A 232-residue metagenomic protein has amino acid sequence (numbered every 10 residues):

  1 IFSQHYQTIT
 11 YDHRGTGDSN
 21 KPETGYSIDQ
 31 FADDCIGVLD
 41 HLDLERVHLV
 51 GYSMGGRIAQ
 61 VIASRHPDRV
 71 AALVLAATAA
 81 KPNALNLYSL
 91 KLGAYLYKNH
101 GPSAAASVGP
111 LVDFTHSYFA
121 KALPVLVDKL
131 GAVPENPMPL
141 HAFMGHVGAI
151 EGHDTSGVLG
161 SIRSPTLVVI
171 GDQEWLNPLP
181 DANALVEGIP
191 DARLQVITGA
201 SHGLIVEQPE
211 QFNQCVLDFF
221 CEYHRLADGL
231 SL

Functional and structural regions predicted by a protein language model:
S3, I9-V50, Q214: Active-site loop/oxyanion-hole signature of alpha/beta-hydrolase fold enzymes
G51, G55, A59: Gly/Ala-rich beta-loop-alpha elbow adjacent to hydrolase catalytic centers
Q60, S64-R65, A71-H100: Flexible "cap/lid" loop of the alpha/beta hydrolase fold
A84-N86, A104-V158: Conserved alpha/beta-hydrolase catalytic His-Asp/Glu region
I162, V168-I170: Short beta-strand/loop motif that positions the catalytic acidic residue of the alpha/beta-hydrolase fold
S164, P178-E187: Short alpha-helix in the alpha/beta-hydrolase fold that links the catalytic acid
Q173-N177: Acidic catalytic loop of the alpha/beta-hydrolase fold
A192-L232: Catalytic active-site module of serine/aspartate enzymes centered on a nucleophile-bearing elbow/loop
